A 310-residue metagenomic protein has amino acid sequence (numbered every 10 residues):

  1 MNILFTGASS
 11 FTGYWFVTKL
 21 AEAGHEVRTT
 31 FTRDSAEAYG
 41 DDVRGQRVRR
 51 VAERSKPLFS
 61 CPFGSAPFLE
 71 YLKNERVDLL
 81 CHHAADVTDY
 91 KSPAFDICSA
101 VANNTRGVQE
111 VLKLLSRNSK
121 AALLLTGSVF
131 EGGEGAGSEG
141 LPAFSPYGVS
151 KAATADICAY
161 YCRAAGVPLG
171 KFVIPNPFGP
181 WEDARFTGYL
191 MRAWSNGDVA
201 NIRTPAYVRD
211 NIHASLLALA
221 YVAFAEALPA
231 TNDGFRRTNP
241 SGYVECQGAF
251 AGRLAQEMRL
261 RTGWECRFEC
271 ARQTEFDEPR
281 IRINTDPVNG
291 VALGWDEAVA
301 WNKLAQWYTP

Functional and structural regions predicted by a protein language model:
M1-R76: N-terminal Rossmann/SDR dinucleotide-binding element
T6, I174-P180, N201-I212, D233-C246 (+1 more regions): Glycine-rich Rossmann NAD(P)(H)-binding loop
K56-N103: NAD(P)H-binding glycine-rich loop region in Rossmannoid oxidoreductase-like domains and their noncatalytic homologs
L80-H82, R106-P146: Conserved Rossmann-fold NAD(P)-dependent oxidoreductase catalytic core, especially the SDR/UDP-sugar
P146, S150-A153: Active-site helix of classical SDR
A159-D210, A214-V222, L254-A255: NAD(P)-dependent short-chain dehydrogenase/reductase
L190, N196, A220, A227-E275: Mid/C-terminal beta-alpha module of Rossmann-like enzyme folds, strongest in SDR-family dehydrogenases/epimerases
A214, G248, E269-K303: Conserved C-terminal active-site "lid" loop/helix of NAD(P)H-dependent oxidoreductases that clamps the redox cofactor
